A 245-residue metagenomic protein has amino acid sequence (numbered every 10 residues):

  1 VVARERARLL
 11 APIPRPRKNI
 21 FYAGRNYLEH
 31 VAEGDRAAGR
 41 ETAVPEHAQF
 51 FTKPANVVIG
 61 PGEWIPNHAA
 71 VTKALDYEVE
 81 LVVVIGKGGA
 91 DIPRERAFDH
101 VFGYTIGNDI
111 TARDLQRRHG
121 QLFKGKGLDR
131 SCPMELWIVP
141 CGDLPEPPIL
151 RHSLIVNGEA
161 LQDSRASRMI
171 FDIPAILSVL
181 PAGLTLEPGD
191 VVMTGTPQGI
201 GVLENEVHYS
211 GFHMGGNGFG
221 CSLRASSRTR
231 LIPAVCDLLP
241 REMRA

Functional and structural regions predicted by a protein language model:
V1-H68: Extended, compositionally biased flexible segments
V2, R8, P12, N26 (+3 more regions): Catalytic-pocket segment enriched in acidic/His residues
Y22-A23, T52, D76-G86, G107-D109 (+1 more regions): Short beta-strand segments
H30-A32, P61, I92-R94, D114-Q116: Short helix/loop capping segments that flank catalytic or ligand/cofactor-binding pockets
V58-V71, V84-I92: Active-site glycine-rich loop that binds ribose-phosphate moieties when present
V71-L75, K126-D129: Short Gly/Pro-enriched turn/cap motifs at secondary-structure boundaries
A90-Y104: N-terminal accessory regions of nucleic-acid-interacting proteins
L238-R244: Short, intrinsically disordered C-terminal tails of secreted or membrane-associated proteins
